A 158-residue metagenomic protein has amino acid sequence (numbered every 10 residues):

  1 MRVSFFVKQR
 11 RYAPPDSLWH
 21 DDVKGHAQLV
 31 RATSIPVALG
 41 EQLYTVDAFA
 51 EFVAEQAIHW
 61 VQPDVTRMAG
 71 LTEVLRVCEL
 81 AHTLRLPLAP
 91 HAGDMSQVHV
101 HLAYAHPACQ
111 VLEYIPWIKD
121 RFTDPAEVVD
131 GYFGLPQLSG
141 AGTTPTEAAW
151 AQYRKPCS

Functional and structural regions predicted by a protein language model:
M1-T33: Metal-dependent enolase-superfamily TIM-barrel catalytic cores that perform enediolate-based chemistry
D21-Y132, P136: Shared catalytic-loop signature of beta/alpha-barrel
F122-S158: C-terminal extensions of enzymes
